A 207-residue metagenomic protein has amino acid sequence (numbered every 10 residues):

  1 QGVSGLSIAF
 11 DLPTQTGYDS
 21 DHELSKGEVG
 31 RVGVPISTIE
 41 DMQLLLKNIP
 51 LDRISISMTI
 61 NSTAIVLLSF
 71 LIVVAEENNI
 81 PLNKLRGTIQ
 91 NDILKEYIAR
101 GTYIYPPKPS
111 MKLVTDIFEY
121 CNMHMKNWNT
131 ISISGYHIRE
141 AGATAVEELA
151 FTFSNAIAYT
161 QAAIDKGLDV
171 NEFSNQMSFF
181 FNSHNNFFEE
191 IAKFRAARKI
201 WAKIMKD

Functional and structural regions predicted by a protein language model:
Q1-E189: Catalytic alpha/beta active-site cores
M205-D207: Short, intrinsically disordered, charge-balanced linker/junction segments flanking boundaries in proteins
